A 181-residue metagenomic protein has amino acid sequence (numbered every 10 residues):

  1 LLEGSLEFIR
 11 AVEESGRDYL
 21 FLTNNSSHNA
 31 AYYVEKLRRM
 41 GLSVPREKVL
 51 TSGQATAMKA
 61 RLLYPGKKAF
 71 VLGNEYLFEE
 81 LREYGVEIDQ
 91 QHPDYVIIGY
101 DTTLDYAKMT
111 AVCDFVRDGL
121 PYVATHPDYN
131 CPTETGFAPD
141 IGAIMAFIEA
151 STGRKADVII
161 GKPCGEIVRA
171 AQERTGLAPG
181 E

Functional and structural regions predicted by a protein language model:
L1-E181: HAD-like aspartate-dependent phosphatase fold
